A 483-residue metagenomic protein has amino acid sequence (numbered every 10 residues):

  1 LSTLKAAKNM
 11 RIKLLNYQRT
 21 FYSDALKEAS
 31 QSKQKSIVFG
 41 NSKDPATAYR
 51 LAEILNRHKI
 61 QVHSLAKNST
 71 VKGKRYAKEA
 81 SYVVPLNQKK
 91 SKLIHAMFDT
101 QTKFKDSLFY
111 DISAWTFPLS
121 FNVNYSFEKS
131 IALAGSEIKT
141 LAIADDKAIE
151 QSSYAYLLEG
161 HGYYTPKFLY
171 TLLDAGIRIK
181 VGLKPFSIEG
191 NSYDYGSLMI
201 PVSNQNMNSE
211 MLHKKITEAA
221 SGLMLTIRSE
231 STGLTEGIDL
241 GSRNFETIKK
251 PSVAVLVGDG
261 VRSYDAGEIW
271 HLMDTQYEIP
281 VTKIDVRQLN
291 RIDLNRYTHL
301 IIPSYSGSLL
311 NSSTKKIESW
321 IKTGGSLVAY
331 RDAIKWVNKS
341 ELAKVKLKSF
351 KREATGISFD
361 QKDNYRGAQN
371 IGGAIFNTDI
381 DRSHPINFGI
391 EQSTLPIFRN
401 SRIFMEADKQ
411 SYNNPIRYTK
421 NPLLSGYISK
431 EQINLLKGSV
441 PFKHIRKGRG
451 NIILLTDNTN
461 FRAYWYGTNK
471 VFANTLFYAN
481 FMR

Functional and structural regions predicted by a protein language model:
L1-R483: Intrinsic-disorder/low-complexity accessory segments
